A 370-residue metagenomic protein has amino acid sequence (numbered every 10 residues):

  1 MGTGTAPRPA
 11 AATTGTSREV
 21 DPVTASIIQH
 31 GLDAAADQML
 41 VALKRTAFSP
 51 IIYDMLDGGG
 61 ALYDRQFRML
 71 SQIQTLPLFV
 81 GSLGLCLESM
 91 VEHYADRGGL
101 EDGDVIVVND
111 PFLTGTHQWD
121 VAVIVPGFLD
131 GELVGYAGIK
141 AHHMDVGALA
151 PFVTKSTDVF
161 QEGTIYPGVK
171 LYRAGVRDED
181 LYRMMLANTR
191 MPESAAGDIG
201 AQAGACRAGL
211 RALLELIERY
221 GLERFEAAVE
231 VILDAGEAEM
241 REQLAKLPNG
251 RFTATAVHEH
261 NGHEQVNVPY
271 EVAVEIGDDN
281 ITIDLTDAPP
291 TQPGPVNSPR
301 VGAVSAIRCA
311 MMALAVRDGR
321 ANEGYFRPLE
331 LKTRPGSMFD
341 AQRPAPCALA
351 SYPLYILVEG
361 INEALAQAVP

Functional and structural regions predicted by a protein language model:
G15-I28, I165-M240, G360-L365, V369-P370: N-terminal leader/propeptide and maturation segments of large enzyme subunits in energy/redox metabolism and hydrolases
G31-M55, V91, A95, V107-G115: Short, basic/aromatic recognition patches
L43-Y53, L100-D102, E193-A196, L214-E230 (+3 more regions): Flexible, glycine/charged-enriched surface loops at secondary-structure junctions
D54-D57, W119-V121: Short, small/polar residue-rich loop motifs at catalytic or cofactor-binding pockets
L78-S82, T114, P295, P299 (+1 more regions): Hydrophobic core positions in small helical hairpin nucleic-acid-binding modules
D120-D130, G138, V274-E275: A short, hydrophobic, proline-anchored segment that marks a local hinge/packing element in signaling and regulatory
L133-N188, T291-G294, V301, S305-R308 (+1 more regions): Gly/Pro-rich active-site capping loops and adjacent beta-alpha segments that organize cofactor/substrate pockets
R211-P290: Accessory "access/gating" subregions that flank catalytic or transport cores
